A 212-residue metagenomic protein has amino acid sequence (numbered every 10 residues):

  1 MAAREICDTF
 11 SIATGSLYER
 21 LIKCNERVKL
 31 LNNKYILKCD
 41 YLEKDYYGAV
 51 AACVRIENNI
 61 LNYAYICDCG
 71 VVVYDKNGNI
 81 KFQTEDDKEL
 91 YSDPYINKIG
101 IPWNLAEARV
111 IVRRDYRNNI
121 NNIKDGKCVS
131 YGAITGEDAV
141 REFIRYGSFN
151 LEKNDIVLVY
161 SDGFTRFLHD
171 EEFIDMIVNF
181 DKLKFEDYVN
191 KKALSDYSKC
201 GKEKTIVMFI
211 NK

Functional and structural regions predicted by a protein language model:
M1-K212: PP2C/PPM-type serine/threonine phosphatase catalytic domain
